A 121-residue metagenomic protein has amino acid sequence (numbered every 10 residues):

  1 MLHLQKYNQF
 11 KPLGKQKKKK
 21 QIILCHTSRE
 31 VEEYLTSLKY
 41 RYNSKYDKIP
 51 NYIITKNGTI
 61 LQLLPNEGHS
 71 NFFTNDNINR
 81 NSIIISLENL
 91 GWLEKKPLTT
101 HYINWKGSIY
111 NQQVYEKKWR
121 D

Functional and structural regions predicted by a protein language model:
M1-D121: Active-site-adjacent loop/helix surface patches within enzyme catalytic domains that shape the substrate-binding cleft
